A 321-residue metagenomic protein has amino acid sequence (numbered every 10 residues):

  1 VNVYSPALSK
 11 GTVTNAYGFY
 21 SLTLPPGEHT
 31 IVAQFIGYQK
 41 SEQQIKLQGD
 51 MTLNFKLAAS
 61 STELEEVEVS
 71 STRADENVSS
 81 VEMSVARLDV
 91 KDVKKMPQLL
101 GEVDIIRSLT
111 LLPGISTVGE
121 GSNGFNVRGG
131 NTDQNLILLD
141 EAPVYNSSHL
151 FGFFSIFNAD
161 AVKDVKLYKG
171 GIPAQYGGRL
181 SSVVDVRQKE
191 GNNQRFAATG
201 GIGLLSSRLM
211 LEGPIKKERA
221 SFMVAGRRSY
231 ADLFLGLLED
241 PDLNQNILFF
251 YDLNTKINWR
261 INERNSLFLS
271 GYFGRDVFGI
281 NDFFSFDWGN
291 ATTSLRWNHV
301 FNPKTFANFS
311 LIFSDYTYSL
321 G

Functional and structural regions predicted by a protein language model:
V1-E66, T72: Periplasm-facing N-terminal accessory domains of Gram-negative outer-membrane beta-barrel systems
Q39, M51, S70-P173, V183 (+1 more regions): Periplasmic N-terminal accessory/gating domains of Gram-negative outer-membrane beta-barrel systems
N54, E66, I106, G124 (+8 more regions): Membrane-embedded beta-strand positions in outer-membrane beta-barrel channels/transporters
A74, T132, A142-V144, K189 (+5 more regions): Structural signature of outer-membrane beta-barrel domains
D104, T110, S122, G152 (+6 more regions): Transmembrane beta-barrel architecture of outer-membrane proteins
G152-S155, K163-P173, S182-G213, S221-R228 (+2 more regions): Short strand-turn segments of transmembrane beta-barrel domains in outer membranes, especially the first one or two
G203-R228, P241-V277, F286-F313: Transmembrane beta-barrel wall of Gram-negative outer-membrane proteins
G236-L238, F268, D276-F283, S319-G321: Outer-membrane beta-barrel and related beta-rich outer-membrane complex signature in Gram-negative bacteria
